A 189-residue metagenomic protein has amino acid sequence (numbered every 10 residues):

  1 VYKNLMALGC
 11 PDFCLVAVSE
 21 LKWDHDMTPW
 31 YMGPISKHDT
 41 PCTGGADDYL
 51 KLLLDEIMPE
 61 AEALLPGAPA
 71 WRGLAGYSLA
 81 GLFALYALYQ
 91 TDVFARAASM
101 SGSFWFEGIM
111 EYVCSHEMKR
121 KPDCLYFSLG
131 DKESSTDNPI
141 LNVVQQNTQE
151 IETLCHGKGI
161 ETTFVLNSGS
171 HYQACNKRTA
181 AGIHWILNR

Functional and structural regions predicted by a protein language model:
V1-L64: Serine-hydrolase catalytic machinery in alpha/beta-hydrolase-like enzymes
Y2, A87-L88, E152: A conserved amphipathic alpha-helix that caps or lines the catalytic cleft of carbohydrate- and lipid-modifying enzymes
P11-C14, A70, V93-R96, P122-C124 (+1 more regions): Loop/turn elements at helix/coil->beta-strand transitions in domains of secreted/extracellular proteins
S19, A75-Y77, M100-S101, S128 (+1 more regions): Alpha/beta-hydrolase-fold catalytic nucleophile elbow
L54, A61-P66, A70-Y77, N176: N-proximal accessory regions
P69-R120: Primarily recognizes the serine-hydrolase "nucleophile elbow" in alpha/beta-hydrolase and SGNH/GDSL folds
F104-A174, A180-I186: The feature captures the conserved acid-bearing segment of alpha/beta-hydrolase catalytic domains
